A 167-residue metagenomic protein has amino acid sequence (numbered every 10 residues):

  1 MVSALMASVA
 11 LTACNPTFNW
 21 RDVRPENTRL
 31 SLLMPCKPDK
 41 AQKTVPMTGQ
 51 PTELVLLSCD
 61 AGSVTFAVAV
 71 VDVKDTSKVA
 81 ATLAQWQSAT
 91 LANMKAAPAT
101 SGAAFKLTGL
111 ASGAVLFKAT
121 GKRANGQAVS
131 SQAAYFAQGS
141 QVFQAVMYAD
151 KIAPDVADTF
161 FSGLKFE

Functional and structural regions predicted by a protein language model:
M1-S3: Bacterial N-terminal signal peptides that target proteins for export
A10-A13: C-terminal motif of bacterial Sec signal peptides marking the signal peptidase cleavage site
N15-T17: Bacterial signal peptide processing site
R21-S31, K151: Short aromatic-glycine motifs in intrinsically disordered, low-complexity regions
P25-R29, A61-T65, A124-A128, S140: Glycine-centered tight beta-turn/hairpin loop motif at sheet-sheet or coil-to-beta transitions
L33, K37-L56, A89-A137: Signature of long, low-cysteine stretches enriched in small and polar/charged residues
P38-K40, T82-P98, G139-E167: Surface-exposed amphipathic alpha-helical segments
L56-Q85, A133, V142-V146: A short acidic-to-branched-hydrophobic micro-motif
